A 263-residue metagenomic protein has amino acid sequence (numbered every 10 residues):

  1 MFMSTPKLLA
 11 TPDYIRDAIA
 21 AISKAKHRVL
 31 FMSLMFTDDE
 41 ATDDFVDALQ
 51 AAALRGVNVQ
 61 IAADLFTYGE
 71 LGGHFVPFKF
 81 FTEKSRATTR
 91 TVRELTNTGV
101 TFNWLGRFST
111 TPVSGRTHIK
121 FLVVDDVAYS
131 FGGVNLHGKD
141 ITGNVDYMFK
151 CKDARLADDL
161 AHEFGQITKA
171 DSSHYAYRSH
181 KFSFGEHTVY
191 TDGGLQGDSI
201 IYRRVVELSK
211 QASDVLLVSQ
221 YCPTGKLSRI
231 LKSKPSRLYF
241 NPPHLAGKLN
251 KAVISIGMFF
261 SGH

Functional and structural regions predicted by a protein language model:
M1-H263: Charged, low-complexity intrinsically disordered terminal segments
